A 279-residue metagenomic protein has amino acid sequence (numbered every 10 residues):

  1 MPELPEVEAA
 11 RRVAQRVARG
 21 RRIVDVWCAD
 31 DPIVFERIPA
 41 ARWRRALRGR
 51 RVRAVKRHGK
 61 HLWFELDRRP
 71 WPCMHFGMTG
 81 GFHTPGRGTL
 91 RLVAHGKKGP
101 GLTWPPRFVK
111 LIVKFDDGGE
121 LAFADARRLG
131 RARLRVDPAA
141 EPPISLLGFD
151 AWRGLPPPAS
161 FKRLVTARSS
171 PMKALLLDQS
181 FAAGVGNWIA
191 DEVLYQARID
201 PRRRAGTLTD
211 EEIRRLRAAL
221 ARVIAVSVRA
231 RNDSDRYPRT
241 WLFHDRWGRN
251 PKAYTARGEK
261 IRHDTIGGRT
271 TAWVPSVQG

Functional and structural regions predicted by a protein language model:
M1-G279: Structured catalytic/nucleic-acid-binding cores of DNA maintenance enzymes
